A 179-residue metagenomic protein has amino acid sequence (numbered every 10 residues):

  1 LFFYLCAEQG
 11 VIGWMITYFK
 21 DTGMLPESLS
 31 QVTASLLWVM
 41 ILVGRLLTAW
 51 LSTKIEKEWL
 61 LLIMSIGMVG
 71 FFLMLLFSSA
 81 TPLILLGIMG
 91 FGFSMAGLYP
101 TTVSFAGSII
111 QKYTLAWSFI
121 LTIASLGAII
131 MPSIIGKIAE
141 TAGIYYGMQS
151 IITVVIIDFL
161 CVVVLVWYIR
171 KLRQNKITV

Functional and structural regions predicted by a protein language model:
L1-L42: Extracytoplasmic gate region of multi-pass secondary transporters
W38-L46, A128-I129: Residue-level signature of mid-helix packing/kink "hotspots" within the transmembrane helices of 12-pass Major
G44-E56, A139-E140: Helix-to-loop junctions at the C-terminal end of transmembrane segments in multipass secondary transporters
W59-M74: Structural signature of the two symmetry-related core transmembrane helices
F71, P82-G90: Paired small-residue
A96-Q111: Intracellular juxtamembrane helix-capping segments at the cytosolic ends of symmetry-related transmembrane helices
G136-I156: A membrane-interface helix-boundary motif in multi-pass transporters
I152-V179: Multi-pass alpha-helical transporter architecture, strongest for 12-TM Major Facilitator/SLC carriers used
